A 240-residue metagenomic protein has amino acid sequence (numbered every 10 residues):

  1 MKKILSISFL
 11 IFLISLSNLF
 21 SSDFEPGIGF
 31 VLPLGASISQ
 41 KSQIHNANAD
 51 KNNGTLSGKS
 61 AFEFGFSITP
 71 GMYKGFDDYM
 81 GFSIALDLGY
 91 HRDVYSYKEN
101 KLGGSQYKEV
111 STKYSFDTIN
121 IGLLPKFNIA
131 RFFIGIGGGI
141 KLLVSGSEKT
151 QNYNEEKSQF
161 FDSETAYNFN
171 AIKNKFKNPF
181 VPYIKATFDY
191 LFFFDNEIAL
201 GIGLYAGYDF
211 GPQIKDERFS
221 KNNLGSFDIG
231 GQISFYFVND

Functional and structural regions predicted by a protein language model:
M1-I4: Positively charged n-region of N-terminal signal peptides that target proteins for export
S6-S8, I28: Short helix-onset patch at the extreme N-terminus, typifying the N->h transition of secretory signal peptides
S8-L16: Bacterial N-terminal signal peptides
F20-G81, S234-D240: Short glycine/proline- and aromatic-enriched beta-strand/turn motifs that initiate or cap beta-hairpins
S22-F30, D78-I84, I119, A130-I134 (+3 more regions): Outer-envelope beta-barrel architecture signal
F30-A36, F64-K74, L88-Y90, I121-I129 (+4 more regions): Residues on the lipid-exposed face of transmembrane beta-strands in outer-membrane beta-barrel proteins
A36-E63, G89-N120, L142-V181, K185 (+1 more regions): Extracellular/periplasm-exposed beta-strand and loop segments of Gram-negative cell-envelope proteins, dominated by
F194-G201, G211-K215: Substrate-binding/catalytic groove segments of enzymes that remodel or degrade extracellular structural polymers
